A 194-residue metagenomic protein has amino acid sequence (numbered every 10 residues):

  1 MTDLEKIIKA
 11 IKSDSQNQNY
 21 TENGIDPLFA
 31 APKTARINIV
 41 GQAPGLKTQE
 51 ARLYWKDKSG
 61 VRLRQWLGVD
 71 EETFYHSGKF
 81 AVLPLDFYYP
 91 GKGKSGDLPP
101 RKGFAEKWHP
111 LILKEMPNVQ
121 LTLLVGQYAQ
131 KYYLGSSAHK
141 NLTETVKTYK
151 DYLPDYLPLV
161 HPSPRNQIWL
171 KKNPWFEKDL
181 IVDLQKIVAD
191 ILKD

Functional and structural regions predicted by a protein language model:
M1-S59, A189-D194: Active-site and ligand/interface coordination hotspots across diverse enzymes and nucleic-acid-associated assemblies
T2-K9, S13-T21, D86-D194: Glycine/proline-rich loop-helix segments at beta-alpha junctions forming the active-site rim of enzyme cores
G24-K33, V61-F74, L113-K114, T148-K150: Short amphipathic alpha-helices and their capping/turn segments at secondary-structure boundaries
A35, G78, P154: Change "...and in nucleic-acid phosphodiester-cleaving endonucleases..." to "...and in nucleic-acid processing enzymes
I39, F80-V82, Y156-P158: Conserved beta-strand scaffold positions in the cores of enzyme catalytic domains, especially in NTP/NDP-utilizing
G45, G68, H161-P164: Residue-level marker of positions within ordered structural domains that often coincide with functionally constrained
G45, Q49, R64, Q130: Short, electropositive, low-hydrophobicity segments enriched in small/polar residues
L53-P100: Short, surface-exposed acidic-centric catalytic microdomains
